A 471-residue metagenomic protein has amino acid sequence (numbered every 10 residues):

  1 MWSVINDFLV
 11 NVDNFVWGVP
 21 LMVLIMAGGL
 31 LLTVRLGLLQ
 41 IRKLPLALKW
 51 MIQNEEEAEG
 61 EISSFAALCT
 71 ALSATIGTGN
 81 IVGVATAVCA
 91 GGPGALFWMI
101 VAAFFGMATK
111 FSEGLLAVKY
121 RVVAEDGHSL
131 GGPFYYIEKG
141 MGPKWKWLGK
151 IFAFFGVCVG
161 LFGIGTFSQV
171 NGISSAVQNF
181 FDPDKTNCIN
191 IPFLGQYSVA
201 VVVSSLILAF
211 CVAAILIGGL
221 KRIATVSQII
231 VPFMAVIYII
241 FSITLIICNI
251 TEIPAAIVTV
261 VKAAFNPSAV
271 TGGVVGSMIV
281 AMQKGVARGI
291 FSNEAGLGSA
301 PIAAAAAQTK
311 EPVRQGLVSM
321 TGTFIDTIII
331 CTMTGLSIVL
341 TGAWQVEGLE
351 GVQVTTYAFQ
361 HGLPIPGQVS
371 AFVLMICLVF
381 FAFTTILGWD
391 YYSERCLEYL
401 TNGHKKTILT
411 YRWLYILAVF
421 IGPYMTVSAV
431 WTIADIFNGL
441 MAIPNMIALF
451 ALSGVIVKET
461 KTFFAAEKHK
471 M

Functional and structural regions predicted by a protein language model:
M1-T78, V88-A95, G106, I247 (+2 more regions): N-terminal alpha-helical transmembrane segments of multi-pass membrane transport and channel/translocase proteins
I5, L36-L39, G79-V84, G160-I173 (+6 more regions): Transmembrane helix-loop junctions in multi-pass membrane proteins
D13-L46, C89-H128, L148, D326-M333 (+2 more regions): Extracellular loop-to-transmembrane helix junctions
L24-L31, L39-L48, V170-V177, V199-V261 (+3 more regions): Membrane-interface loop-to-helix entry segments
G28-T33, S73, A102-G127, F134 (+3 more regions): Helix-loop-helix module between adjacent transmembrane segments
T33, E113-Y120, E125, F241-T259 (+4 more regions): Extracellular/periplasmic helix-exit of transmembrane alpha-helices
L38-S64, T86-V88, G92-L96, I100 (+5 more regions): Flexible loop linkers connecting adjacent transmembrane helices in multi-pass alpha-helical membrane transporters
E57-A90, L116-G140, I151-F154, C158 (+1 more regions): Alpha-helical membrane segments and immediately flanking helix-loop junctions that form or couple to the substrate/ion
